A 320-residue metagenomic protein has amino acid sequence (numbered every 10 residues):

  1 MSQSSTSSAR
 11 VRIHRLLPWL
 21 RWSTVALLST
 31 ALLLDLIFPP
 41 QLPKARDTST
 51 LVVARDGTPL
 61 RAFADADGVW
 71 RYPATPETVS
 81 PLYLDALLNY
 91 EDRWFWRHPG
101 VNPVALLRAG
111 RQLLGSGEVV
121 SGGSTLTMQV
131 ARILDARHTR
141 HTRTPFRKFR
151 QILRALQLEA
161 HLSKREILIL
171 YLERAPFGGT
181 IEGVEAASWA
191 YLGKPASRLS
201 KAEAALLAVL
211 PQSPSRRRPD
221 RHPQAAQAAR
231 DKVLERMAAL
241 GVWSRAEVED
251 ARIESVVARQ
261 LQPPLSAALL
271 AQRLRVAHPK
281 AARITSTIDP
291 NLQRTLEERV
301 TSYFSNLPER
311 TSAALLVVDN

Functional and structural regions predicted by a protein language model:
M1-E309, L315: Juxtamembrane regions of bacterial inner-membrane/periplasmic proteins, predominantly the peptidoglycan biogenesis
